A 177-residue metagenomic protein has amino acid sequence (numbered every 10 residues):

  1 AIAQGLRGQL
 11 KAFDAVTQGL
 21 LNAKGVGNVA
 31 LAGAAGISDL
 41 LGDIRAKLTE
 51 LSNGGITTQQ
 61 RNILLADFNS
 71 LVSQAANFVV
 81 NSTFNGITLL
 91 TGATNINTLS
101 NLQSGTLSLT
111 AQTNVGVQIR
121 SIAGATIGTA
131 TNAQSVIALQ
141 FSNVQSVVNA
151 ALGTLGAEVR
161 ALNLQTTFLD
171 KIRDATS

Functional and structural regions predicted by a protein language model:
A3-S177: Amphipathic alpha-helical coiled-coil/heptad-repeat segments
